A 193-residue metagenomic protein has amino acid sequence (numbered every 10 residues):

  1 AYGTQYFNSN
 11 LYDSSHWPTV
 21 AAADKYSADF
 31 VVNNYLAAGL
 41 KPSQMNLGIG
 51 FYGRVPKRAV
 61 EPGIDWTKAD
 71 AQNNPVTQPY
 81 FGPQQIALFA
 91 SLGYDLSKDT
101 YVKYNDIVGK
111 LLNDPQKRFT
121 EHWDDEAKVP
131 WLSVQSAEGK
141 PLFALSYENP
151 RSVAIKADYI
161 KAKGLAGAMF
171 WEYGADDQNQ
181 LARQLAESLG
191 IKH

Functional and structural regions predicted by a protein language model:
A1-K98: Substrate-binding surface in catalytic domains of secreted glycosidases
H16, G39, Q84, K98 (+4 more regions): Generic alpha-helical secondary structure signal
N73-P75, G93, D99-T100, D114 (+2 more regions): Short, flexible coil/linker elements and helix-boundary hinge sites characteristic of intrinsically disordered
L92, K103-K110: Membrane-proximal ectodomain caps of single-pass cell-surface receptors
L111-H193: Extracellular low-complexity, Gly/Ser/Thr-rich intrinsically disordered linkers and protease-sensitive activation/hinge
